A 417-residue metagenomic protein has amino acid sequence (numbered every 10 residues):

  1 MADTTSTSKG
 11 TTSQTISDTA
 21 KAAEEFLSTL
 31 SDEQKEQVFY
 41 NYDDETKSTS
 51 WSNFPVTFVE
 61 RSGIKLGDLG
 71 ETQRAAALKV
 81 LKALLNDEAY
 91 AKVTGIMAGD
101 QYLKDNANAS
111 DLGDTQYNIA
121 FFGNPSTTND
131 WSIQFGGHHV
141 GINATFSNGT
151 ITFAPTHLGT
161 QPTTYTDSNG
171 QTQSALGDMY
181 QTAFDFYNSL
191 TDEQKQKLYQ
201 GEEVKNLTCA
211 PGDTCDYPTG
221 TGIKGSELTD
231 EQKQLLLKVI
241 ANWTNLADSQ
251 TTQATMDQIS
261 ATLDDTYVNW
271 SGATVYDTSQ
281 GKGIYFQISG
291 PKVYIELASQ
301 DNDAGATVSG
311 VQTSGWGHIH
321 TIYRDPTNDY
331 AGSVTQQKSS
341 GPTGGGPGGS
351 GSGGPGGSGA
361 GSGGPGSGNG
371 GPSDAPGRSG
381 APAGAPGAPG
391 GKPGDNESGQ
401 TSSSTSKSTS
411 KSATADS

Functional and structural regions predicted by a protein language model:
D3-D32, E36-E71, A75-N86, Y90-D374 (+2 more regions): A cross-kingdom marker for long, charged
T401-S412: Extracellular mucin-like PTS domains
